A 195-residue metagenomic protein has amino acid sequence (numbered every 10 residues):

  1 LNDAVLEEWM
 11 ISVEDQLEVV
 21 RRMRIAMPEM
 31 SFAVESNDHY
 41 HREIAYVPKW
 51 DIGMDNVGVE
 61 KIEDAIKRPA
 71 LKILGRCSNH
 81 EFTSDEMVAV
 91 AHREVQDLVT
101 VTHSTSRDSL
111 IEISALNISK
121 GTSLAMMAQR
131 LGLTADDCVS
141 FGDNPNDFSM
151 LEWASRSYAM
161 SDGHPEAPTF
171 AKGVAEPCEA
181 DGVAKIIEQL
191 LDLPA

Functional and structural regions predicted by a protein language model:
L1-A4, K67-P69, S106-R107, E152 (+1 more regions): Short glycine-enriched loop/turn motifs at secondary-structure junctions
L1-L17, M23: Glycine/small-residue-rich loop that forms an oxyanion/phosphate-binding "nest" at active or ligand-binding sites
A4, W9, S109-I111, L191: Flexible, active-site-adjacent loop/turn segments at secondary-structure boundaries
W9-I11, I52, L116-N117, E152: Short, flexible loop segments at the rims of nucleotide/cofactor-binding pockets, characterized by
I11, N79, A175: Catalytic cores of large soluble enzymes that bind and process phosphate-bearing ligands
R22, A26-F141, P145: Conserved acidic, metal-coordinating active-site core of Asp-based, Mg2+-dependent phosphoryl-transfer enzymes
E112-A195: Mg2+-dependent phosphoryl-transfer enzymes with acidic/Ser/Thr/Gly-rich catalytic loops
